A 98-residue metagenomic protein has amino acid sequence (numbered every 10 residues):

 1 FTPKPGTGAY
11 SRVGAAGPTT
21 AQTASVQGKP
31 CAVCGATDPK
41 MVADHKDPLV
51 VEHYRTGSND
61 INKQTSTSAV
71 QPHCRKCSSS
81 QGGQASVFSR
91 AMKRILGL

Functional and structural regions predicted by a protein language model:
F1-L98: Catalytic toxin/effector domains delivered as secreted proteins or via bacterial secretion systems
